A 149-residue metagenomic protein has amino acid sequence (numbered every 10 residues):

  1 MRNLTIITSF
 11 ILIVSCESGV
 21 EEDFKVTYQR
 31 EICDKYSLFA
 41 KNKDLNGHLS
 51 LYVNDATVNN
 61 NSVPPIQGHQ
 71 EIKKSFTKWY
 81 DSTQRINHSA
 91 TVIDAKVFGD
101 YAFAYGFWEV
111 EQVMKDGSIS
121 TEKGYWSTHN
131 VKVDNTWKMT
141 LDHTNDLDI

Functional and structural regions predicted by a protein language model:
L4-I13: Sec-dependent N-terminal signal peptides
C16-L51: Short, low-complexity N-terminal intrinsically disordered segments enriched in polar/charged residues
Y36, H48-L49, A56, G68 (+3 more regions): Hydrophobic pocket/interface hotspot
T57-Q67, W79-T83, V97: A short gly/proline-enriched turn/hairpin at secondary-structure junctions
S62, F107-W108, H143: A mature extracytoplasmic/lumenal domain signature
S75-D116: Surface-exposed, charged secondary-structure patches
K123-D148: Short beta-strand edge/turn micro-motifs at domain boundaries
